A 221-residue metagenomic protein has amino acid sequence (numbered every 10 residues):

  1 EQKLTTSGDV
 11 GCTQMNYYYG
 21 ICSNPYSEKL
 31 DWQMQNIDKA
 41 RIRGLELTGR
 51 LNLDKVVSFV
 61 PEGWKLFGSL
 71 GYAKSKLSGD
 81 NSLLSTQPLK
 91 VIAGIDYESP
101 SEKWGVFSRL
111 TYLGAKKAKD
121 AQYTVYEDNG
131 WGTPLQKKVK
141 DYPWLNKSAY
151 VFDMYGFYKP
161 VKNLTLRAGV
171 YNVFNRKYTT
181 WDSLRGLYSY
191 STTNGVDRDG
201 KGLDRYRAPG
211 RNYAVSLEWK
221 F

Functional and structural regions predicted by a protein language model:
E1-K3, Y112-G130, F157-F221: C-terminal beta-signal and adjacent terminal beta-strands/loops of Gram-negative outer-membrane beta-barrel proteins
T6-Q122, S216-K220: Gram-negative outer-membrane beta-barrel transporters
C22-D31, G71-K76, D128-K137, T192-R198: Flexible, solvent-exposed coil segments and beta strand-coil junctions, predominantly the extracellular/periplasmic
D38, N81-L83, P143-N146, D204: Outer-membrane beta-barrel proteins
L89-V91, Y150-F152, R211: Short beta-strand or tight-loop elements that sit immediately N-terminal to catalytic metal-binding acidic residues
V125, T133-A149: Outer-membrane beta-barrel transmembrane domain signature
V139, V151, G200-G202: Short structured motifs
L145-D153, F157, Y206: Short amphipathic alpha-helix initiation/capping segments at coil-to-helix junctions
